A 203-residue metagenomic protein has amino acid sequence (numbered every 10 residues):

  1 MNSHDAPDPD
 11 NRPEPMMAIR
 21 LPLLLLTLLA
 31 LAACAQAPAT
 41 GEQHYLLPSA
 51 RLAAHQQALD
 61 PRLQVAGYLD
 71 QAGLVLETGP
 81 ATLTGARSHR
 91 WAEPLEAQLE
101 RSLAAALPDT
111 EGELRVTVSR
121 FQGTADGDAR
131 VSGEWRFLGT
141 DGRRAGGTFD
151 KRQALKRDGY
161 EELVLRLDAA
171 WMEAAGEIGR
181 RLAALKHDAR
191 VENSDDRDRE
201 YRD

Functional and structural regions predicted by a protein language model:
M1-C34: Sec-dependent bacterial lipoprotein signal peptides
C34-L95, H187-D203: A structural "domain/chain start" motif
A35-Y45, A105-R144, L155: Surface-exposed short loop/turn segments
P61-A66, L74-G79, E134-R136, T140 (+1 more regions): Generic beta-structure capping elements
V75, L83-H89, G142-R180, A184: Short secondary-structure boundary motifs at beta->alpha junctions and helix caps
G79-D109, E113-T117: Short, solvent-exposed, polar/charged sequence segments at loop or secondary-structure edges
A104, P108, G179-A183, H187: Sec-exported extracytoplasmic/periplasmic mature domains
